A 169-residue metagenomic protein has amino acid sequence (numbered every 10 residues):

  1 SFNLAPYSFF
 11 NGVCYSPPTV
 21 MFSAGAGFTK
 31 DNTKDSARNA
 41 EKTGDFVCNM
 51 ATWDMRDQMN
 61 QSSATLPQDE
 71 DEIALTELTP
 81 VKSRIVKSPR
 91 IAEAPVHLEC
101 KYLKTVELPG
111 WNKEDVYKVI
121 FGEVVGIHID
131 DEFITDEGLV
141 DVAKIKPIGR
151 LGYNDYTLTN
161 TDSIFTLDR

Functional and structural regions predicted by a protein language model:
S1-R169: Basic, polyanion-binding surface patches
